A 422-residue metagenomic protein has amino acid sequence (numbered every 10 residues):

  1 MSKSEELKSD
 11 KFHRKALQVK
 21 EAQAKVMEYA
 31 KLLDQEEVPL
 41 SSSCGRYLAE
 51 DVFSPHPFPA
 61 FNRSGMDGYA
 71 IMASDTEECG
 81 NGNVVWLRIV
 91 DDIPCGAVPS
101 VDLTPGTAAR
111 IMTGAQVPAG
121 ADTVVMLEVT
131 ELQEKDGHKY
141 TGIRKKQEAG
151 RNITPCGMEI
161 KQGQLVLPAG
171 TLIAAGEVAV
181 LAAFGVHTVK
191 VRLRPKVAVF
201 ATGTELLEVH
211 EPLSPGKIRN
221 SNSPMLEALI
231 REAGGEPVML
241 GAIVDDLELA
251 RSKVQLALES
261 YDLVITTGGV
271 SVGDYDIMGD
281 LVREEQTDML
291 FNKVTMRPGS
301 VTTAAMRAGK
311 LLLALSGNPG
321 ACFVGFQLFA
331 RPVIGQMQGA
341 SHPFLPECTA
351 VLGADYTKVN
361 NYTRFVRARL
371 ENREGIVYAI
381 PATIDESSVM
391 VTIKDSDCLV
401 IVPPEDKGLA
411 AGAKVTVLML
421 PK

Functional and structural regions predicted by a protein language model:
M1-G80, R110, A340-R367: Short, low-complexity N-terminal leaders and the immediately following helix N-cap/first helix
M1-S4, F12-V19, H187-L315, P319-G325: Helix-rich terminal scaffold detector
S2-V19, A70-G241, T383, M419-K422: Short, glycine/charged-enriched hinge/interface segments at domain edges or termini
R14-E21, Q35-V38, S42, M66 (+23 more regions): Conserved active-site and cofactor/substrate-binding residues in soluble primary-metabolism enzymes
A30-D34, D51, A73, V117 (+9 more regions): Structural signal for hydrophobic packing residues in well-ordered secondary-structure cores of soluble enzyme domains
K31-L32, E36-L40, N62-V85, V125-H138 (+1 more regions): Short beta-strand/loop turn elements enriched in aromatics
E36-S41, G45, E50, G96 (+3 more regions): Flexible glycine/proline-rich
